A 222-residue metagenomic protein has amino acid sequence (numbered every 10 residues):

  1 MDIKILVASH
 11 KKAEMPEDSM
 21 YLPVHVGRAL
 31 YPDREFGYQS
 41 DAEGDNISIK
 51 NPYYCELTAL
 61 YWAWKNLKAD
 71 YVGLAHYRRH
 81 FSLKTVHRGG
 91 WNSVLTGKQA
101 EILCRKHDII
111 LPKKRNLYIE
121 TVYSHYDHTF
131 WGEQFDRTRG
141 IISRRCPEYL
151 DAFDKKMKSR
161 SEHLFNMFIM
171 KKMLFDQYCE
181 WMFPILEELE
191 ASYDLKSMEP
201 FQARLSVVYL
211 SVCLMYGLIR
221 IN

Functional and structural regions predicted by a protein language model:
M1-N222: ER/Golgi luminal nucleotide-sugar-dependent glycosyltransferases, focusing on the catalytic module
